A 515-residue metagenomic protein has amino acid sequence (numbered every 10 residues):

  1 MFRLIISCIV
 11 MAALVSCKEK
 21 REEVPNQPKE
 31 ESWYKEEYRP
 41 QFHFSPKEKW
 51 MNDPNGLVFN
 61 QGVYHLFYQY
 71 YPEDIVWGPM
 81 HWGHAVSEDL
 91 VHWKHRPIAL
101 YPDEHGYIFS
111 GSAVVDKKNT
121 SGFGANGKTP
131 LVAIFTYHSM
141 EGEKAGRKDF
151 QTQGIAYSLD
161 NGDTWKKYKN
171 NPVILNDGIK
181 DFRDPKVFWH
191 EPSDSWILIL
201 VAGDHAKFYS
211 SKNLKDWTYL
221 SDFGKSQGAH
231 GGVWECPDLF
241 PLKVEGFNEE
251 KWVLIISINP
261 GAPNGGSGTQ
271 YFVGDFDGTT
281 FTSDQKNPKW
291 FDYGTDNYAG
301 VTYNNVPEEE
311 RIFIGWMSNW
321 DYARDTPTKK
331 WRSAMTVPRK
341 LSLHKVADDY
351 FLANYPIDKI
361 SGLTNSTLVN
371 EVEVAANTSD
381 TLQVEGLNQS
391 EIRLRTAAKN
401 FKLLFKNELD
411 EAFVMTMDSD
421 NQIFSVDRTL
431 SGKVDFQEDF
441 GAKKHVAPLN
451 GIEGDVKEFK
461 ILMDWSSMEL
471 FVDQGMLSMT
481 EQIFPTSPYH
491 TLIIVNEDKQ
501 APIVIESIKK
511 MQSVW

Functional and structural regions predicted by a protein language model:
M1-S7: Sec-dependent signal peptide recognition, specifically the positively charged N-region followed immediately by
I5, P25-P28, R428-L430: Short beta-strand/loop turn elements enriched in aromatics
A13-S16: C-terminal motif of bacterial Sec signal peptides marking the signal peptidase cleavage site
K18-D184, W189-W234, K243-Y293, M317-N370 (+3 more regions): Beta-rich carbohydrate-recognition and catalytic domains
P185-V187, L239, T302: Generic hydrophobic alpha-helical segments
G246-N248, D275-W515: Beta-rich accessory regions
